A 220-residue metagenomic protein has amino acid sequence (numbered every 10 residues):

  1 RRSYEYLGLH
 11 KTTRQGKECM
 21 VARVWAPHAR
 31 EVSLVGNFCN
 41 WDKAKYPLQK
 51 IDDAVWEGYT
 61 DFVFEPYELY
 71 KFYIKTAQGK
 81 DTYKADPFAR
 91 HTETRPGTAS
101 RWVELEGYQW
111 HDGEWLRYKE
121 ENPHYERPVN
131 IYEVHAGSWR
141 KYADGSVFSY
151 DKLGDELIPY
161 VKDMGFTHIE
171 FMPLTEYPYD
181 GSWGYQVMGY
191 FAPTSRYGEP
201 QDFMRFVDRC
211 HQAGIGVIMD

Functional and structural regions predicted by a protein language model:
R1-V21, K50-E133, S138-G145, K152: The feature marks proteins involved in alpha-glucan
W25-V32, W41: Short proline/glycine-enriched turn/loop motifs at strand-loop junctions of beta-rich domains
V32-L34, Y70: Short beta-strand elements bearing conserved aromatic residues within extracellular beta-rich modules
N37-D42, A77: Change "in extracellular beta-sheet-rich domains … of secreted and cell-surface proteins" to "in beta-sheet-rich domains
K43-I51: Solvent-exposed serine/threonine-rich low-complexity stretches and specific carbohydrate-binding patches
Y118-E121, G154-G165: Short amphipathic alpha-helices and their capping/turn segments at secondary-structure boundaries
N130-V134, I169-F171, V217-M219: Hydrophobic faces of well-ordered beta-strands that scaffold small-molecule active sites in alpha/beta enzyme cores
D144, F148, P159-R205, I215: Aromatic-lined carbohydrate-binding/catalytic grooves of carbohydrate-active enzymes
